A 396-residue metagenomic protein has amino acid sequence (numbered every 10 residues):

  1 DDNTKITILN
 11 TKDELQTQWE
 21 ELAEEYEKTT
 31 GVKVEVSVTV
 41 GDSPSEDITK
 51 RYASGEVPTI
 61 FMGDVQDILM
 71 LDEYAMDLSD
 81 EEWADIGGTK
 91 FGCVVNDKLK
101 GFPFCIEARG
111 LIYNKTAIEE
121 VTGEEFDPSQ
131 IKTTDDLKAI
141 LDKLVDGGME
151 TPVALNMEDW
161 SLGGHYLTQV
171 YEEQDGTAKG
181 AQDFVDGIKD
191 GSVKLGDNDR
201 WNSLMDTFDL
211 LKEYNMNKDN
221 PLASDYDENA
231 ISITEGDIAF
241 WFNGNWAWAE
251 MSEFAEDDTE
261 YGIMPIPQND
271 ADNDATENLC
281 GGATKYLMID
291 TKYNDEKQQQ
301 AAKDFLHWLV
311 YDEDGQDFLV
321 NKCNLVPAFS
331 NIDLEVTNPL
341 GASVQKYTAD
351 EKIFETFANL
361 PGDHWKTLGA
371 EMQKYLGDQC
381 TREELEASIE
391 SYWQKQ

Functional and structural regions predicted by a protein language model:
D1-D67, W83, F126, K297 (+3 more regions): Conserved N-terminal structural module of periplasmic/extracytoplasmic solute-binding proteins
K5, T29-T39, E56, T122-S129 (+3 more regions): A local structural motif
K28-T29, K33, E119, F254-N321: Extracytoplasmic/periplasmic substrate-recognition and gating elements
V38-D47, K132-D136, N220-T234: Short helix-initiation/N-cap motifs at beta->coil->alpha
G63-E119, K138-I140, G262-M264: Hinge/lid segment of periplasmic solute-binding proteins
K100-F104, D136-D190: Extracytoplasmic/periplasmic solute-binding protein
D142, Q182-L222: Glycine-centered hinge/linker elements that transmit conformational signals in sensory and ligand-binding systems
G148, E313-D314, V326-E335, A342-Q396: Conserved C-terminal helix/tail region of periplasmic/extracytoplasmic solute-binding proteins
